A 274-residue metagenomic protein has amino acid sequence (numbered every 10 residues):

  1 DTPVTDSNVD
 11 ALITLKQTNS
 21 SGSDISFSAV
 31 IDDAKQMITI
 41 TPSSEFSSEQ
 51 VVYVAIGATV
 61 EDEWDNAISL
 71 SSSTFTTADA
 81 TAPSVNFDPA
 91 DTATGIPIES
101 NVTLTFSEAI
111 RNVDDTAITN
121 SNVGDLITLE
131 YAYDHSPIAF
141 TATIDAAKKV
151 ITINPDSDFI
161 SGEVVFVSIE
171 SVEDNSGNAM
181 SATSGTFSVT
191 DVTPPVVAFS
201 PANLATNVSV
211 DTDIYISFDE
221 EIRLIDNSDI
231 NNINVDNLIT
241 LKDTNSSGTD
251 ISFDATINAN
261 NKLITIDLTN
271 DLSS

Functional and structural regions predicted by a protein language model:
D1-A29, E61, S71, I98-T141 (+3 more regions): Short, surface-exposed alpha-helix to beta-strand junction/turn motifs within ectodomains of secreted and cell-envelope
S44-Q50, S157-E163, N270-S274: Surface-exposed, short loops/turns at beta-strand junctions within beta-sandwich domains
E49-Q50, E99, G162-E163, L204 (+1 more regions): Beta-strand-connecting loops/turns
E49-T59, G162-S171: Contiguous beta-strand segments of beta-sheet-rich domains
T59-N66, V172-N178: Short, solvent-exposed loop/turn segments at the edges of extracellular beta-sandwich modules
N66-A78, N178-T190: Terminal edge beta-strands and adjacent linker/stalk segments of extracellular immunoglobulin-superfamily beta-sandwich
T81-S84, T193-V196, P201: Proline-centered linker/hinge motifs at extracellular inter-domain junctions
P89-G95, A202-N207: Short beta-strand segments of immunoglobulin-like
